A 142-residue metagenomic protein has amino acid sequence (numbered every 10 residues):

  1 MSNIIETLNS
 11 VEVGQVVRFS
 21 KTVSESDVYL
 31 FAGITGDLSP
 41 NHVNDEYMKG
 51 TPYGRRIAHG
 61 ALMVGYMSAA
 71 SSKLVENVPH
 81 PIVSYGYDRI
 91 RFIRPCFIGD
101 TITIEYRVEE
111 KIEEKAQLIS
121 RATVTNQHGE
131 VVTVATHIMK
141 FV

Functional and structural regions predicted by a protein language model:
M1-V13, F92, C96-V142: HotDog/MaoC-like acyl-thioester-processing domains
S2-A58: Catalytic strand-loop segment that frames the active site of acyl-thioester-processing enzymes
F19, G65, I104-Y106: A generic structural signal for residues embedded in beta-strands
Y29, G65-A69: Internal, well-ordered alpha-helical scaffold/interface segments that support domain packing or protein-protein contacts
G33-D37, S72-E76, Q127: Short, intrinsically disordered, mixed-charge
T51-R55, S68-E105: Hydrophobic beta-strand-centered segment that forms part of the acyl-chain substrate-binding groove
A61-L62: A solvent-exposed, acidic/Ser-Thr-rich amphipathic alpha-helical stretch
